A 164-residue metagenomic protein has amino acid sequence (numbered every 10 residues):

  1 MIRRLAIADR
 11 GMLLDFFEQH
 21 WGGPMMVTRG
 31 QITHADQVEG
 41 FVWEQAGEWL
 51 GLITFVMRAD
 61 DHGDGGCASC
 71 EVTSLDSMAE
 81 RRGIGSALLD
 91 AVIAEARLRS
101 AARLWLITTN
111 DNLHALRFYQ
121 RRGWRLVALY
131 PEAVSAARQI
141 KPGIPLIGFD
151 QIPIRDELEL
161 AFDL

Functional and structural regions predicted by a protein language model:
R4-E80, S86-D90, E95, R99 (+1 more regions): Acetyl-CoA-dependent GNAT
T28-G30, G143-Q151: Short, P/G- and charge-enriched loop/turn segments at secondary-structure junctions
V38-G40, I154-E159: Short hydrophobic/aromatic beta-strand or adjacent loop that forms the aromatic wall/cage of a ligand/substrate-binding
D64-C67, D150-D156: A generic structural micro-feature
A96-T108: Conserved GNAT acetyl-CoA-binding A-motif
L106-A115, V127-R138: Conserved beta-strand-loop-alpha-helix junction that forms the acyl-donor binding cleft
Y119, W124: Conserved active-site tyrosine of GNAT-family acetyltransferases
G143-L146, L158-L164: Acyl-donor-binding surface of acyltransferase catalytic domains
